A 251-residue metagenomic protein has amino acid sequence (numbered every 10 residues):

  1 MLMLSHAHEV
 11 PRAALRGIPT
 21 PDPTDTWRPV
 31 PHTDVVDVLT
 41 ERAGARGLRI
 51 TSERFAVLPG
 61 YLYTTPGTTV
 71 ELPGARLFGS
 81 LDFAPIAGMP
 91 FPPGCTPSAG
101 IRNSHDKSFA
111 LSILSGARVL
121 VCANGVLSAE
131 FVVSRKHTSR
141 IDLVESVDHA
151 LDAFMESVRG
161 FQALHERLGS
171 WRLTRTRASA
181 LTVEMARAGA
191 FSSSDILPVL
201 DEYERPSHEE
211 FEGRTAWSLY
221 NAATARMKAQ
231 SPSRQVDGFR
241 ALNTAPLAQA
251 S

Functional and structural regions predicted by a protein language model:
M1-Y63, T69-L72: N-terminal low-complexity, intrinsically disordered segments
L2, T69-S251: Intrinsically disordered, low-complexity regions enriched in serine/threonine
